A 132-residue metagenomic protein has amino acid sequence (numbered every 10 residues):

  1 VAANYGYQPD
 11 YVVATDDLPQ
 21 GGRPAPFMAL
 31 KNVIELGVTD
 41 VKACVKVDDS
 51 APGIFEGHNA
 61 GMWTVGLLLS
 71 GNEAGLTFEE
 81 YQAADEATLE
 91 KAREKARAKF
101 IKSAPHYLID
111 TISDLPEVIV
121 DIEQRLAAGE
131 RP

Functional and structural regions predicted by a protein language model:
V1-P132: Asp-based, Mg2+/Mn2+-dependent phosphohydrolase catalytic module
